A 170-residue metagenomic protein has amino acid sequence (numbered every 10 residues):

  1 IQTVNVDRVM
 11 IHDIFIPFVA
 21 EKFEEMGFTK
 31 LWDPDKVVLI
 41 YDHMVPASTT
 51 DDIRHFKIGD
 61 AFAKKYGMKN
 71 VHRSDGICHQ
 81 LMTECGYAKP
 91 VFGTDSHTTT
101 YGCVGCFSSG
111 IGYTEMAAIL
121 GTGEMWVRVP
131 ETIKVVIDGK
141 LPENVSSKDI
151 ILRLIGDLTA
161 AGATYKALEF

Functional and structural regions predicted by a protein language model:
I1-F170: Fe-S-dependent hydro-lyases/dehydratases of central metabolism
